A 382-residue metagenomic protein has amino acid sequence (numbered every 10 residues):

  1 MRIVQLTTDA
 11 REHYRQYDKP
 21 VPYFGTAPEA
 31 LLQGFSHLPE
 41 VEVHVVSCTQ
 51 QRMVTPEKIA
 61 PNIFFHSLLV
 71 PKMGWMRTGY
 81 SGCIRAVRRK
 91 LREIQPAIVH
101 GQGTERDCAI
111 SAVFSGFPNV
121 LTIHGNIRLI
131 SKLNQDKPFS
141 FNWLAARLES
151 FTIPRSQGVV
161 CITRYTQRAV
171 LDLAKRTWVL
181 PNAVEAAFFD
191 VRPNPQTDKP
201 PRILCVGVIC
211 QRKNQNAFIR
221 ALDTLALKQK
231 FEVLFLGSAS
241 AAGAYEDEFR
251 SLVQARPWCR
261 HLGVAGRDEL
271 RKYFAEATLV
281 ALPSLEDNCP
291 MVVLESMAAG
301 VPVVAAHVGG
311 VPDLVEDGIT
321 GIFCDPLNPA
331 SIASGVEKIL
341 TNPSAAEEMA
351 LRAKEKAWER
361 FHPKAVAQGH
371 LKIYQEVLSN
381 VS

Functional and structural regions predicted by a protein language model:
M1-R52, S382: N-terminal subdomain of nucleotide-sugar transferases
V4, V160, P195-K213, I219-D223 (+1 more regions): Conserved donor-binding/catalytic core segment of Leloir-type glycosyltransferases
S140-G158: Membrane-proximal helix-turn-helix segments that form the acceptor-binding/catalytic region of lipid-linked
Y165, A183: Carbohydrate-associated surface elements
Q229-W258, D268-R271, A345: Short, structured helix-loop element that forms part of the nucleotide-activated donor/catalytic region
L285: Aromatic "clamp/platform" in nucleotide-sugar-dependent glycosyltransferases that forms part of the donor/acceptor
P302-A305: Short hydrophobic beta-strand element within catalytic cores of glycosyltransferases and related nucleotide-activated
D317-G318, I322-P329, K338-S344: Conserved acidic donor-binding segment of nucleotide-sugar-dependent glycosyltransferases
